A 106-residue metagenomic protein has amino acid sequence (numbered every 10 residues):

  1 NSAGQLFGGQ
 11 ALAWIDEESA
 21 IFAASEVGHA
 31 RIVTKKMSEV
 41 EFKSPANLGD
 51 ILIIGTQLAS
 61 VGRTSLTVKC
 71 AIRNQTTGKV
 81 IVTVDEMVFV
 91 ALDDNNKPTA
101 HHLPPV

Functional and structural regions predicted by a protein language model:
N1-K36, V90-V106: Hot-dog-fold acyl-thioester-processing enzymes
H29-D50: Small beta-barrel nucleic-acid-binding modules, principally OB-folds
F42, N47-L48, A59-V106: HotDog/MaoC-like acyl-thioester-processing domains
